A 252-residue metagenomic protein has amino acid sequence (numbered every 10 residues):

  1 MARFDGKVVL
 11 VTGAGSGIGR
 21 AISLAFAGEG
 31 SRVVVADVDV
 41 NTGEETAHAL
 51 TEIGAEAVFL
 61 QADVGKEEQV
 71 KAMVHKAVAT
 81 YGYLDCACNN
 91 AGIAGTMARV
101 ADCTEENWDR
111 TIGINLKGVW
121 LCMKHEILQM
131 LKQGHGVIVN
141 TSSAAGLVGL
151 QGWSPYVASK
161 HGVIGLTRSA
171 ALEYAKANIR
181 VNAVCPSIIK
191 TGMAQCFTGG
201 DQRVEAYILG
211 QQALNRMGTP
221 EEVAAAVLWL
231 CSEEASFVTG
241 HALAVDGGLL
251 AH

Functional and structural regions predicted by a protein language model:
A2-V34: Canonical Rossmann dinucleotide-binding motif of NAD(H)/NADP(H)-dependent dehydrogenases/reductases, specifically
A94-M97, V148, L228, T239-H252: Short C-terminal tail/terminal secondary-structure segment of NAD(P)H-dependent dehydrogenase/reductase domains
A98-V100, T104-I112, I208: Substrate-binding pocket helix/loop in short-chain dehydrogenase/reductase
M123, S159, T167: Active-site helix of classical SDR
S143: Residue(s) in the substrate-gating loop at a strand-loop-helix junction that position the organic substrate next
A175, R180, V238-G240: Short, small/polar-rich loop/turn modules that mediate ligand/substrate recognition or access, typified
A183-P186, R203-V238, G247: C-terminal helical subdomain
